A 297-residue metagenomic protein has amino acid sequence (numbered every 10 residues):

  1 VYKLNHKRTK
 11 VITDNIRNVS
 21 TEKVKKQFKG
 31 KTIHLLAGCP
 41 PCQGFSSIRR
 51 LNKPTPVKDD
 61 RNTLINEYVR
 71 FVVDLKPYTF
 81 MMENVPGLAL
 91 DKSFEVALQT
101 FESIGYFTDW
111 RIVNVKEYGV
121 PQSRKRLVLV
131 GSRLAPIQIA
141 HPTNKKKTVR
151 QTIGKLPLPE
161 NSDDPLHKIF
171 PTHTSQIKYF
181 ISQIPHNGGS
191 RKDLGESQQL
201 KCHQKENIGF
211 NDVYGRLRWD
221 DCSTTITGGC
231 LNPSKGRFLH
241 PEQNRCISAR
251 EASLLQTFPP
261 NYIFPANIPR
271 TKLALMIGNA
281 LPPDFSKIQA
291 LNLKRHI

Functional and structural regions predicted by a protein language model:
K3-V11: Short, conserved SAM-binding/catalytic segment of Class I S-adenosyl-L-methionine-dependent methyltransferases
T9, H34, Y78: Conserved acidic residues
V11, T108-I112, T225: Conserved beta-strand scaffold positions in the cores of enzyme catalytic domains, especially in NTP/NDP-utilizing
T13, A37, M81-M82: Generic enzyme active-site microenvironment
D14, V19: Cofactor-binding loops of NAD(P)H-dependent oxidoreductases, dominated by short-chain dehydrogenase/reductases
E22-K31, Q43-V213: Class I S-adenosyl-L-methionine
K31-C39: Short SAM/SAH-binding signature in class I
Q176-I297: C-terminal target-recognition/interaction regions appended to catalytic cores
